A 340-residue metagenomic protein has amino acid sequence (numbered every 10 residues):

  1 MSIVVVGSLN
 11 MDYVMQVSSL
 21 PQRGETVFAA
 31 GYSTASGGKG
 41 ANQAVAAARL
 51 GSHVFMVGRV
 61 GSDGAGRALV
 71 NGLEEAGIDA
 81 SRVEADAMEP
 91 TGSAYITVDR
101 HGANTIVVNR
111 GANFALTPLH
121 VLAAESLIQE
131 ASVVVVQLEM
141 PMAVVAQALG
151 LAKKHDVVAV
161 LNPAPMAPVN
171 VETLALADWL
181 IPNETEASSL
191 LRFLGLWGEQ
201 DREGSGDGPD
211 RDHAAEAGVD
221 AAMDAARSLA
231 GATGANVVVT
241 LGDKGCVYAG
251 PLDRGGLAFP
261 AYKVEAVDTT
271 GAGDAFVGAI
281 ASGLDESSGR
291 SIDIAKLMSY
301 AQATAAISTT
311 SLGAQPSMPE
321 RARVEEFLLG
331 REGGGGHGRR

Functional and structural regions predicted by a protein language model:
M1-R59, G64-I78, E265-V267, G338-R340: Glycine-rich phosphate/adenosyl-contacting loop at the front of the ribokinase-like
V45-H53, V98, G283-S288: Alpha-helix C-terminal capping segments
R59, A85-D86, I96-V133, L138: Conserved phosphate-binding/catalytic loop of the ribokinase/pfkB sugar-kinase fold
E74-M88: A glycine-rich helix N-cap at a beta->alpha junction
G77, F114-L119, A159-M166, F259-P260: Short gly/ser/thr-rich secondary-structure transition/capping motifs
V133-D220, K244-C246: Conserved beta-alpha-beta core of the PfkB/ribokinase-like small-molecule kinase fold
A167-P168, G195-R340: Conserved phosphate-binding/catalytic region of the ribokinase-like
